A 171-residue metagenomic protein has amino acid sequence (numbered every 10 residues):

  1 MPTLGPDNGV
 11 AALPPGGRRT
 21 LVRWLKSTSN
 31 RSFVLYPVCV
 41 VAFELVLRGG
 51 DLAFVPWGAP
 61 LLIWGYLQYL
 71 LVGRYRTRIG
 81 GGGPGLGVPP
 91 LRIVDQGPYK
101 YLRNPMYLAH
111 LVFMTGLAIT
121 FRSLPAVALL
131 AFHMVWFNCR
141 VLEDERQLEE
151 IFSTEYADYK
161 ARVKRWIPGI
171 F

Functional and structural regions predicted by a protein language model:
M1-Y99, L108-F171: Membrane-anchoring alpha-helices and their flanking helix-loop junctions
L102: Conserved SAM-binding loop
